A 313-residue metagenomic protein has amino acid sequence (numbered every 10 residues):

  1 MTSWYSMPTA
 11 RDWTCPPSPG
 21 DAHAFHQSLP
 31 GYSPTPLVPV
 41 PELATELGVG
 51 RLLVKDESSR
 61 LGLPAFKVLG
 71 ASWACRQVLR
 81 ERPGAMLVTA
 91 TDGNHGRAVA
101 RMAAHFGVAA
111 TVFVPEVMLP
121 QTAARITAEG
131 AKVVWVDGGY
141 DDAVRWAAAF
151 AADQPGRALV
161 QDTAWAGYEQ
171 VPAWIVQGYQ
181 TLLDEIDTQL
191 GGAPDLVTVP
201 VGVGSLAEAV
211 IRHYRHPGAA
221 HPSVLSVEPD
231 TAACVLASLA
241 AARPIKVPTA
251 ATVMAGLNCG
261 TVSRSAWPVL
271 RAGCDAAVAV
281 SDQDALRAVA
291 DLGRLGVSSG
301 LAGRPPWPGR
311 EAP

Functional and structural regions predicted by a protein language model:
M1-P313: PLP-dependent amino-acid enzyme catalytic core
